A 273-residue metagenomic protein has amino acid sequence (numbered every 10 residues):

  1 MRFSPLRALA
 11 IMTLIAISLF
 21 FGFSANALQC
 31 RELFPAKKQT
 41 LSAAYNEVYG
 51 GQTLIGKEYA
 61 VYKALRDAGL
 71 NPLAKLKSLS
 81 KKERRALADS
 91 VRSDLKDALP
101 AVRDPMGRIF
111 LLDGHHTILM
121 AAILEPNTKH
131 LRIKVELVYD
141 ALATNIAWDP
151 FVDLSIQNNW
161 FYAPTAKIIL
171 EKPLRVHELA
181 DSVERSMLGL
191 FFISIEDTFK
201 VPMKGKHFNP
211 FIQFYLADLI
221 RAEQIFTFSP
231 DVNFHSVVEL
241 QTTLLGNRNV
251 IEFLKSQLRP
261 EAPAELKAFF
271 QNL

Functional and structural regions predicted by a protein language model:
M1-P5: N-terminal secretory signal peptides that target proteins for export/translocation
A10-F20: Bacterial N-terminal signal peptides
G22-S24: N-terminal signal peptide c-region/cleavage motif recognized by signal peptidases
C30-F110, H116: Short alpha-helix boundary/capping and kink motifs at helix termini
H115-K129: Short active-site loop/helix that positions an aromatic residue
T128-K167: Charge-dense polyanion-binding interfaces
S155-P260: Active-site-proximal loop/hinge segments that shape catalytic or ion-binding/gating pockets
E261-L273: Charge-dense, extended regions
